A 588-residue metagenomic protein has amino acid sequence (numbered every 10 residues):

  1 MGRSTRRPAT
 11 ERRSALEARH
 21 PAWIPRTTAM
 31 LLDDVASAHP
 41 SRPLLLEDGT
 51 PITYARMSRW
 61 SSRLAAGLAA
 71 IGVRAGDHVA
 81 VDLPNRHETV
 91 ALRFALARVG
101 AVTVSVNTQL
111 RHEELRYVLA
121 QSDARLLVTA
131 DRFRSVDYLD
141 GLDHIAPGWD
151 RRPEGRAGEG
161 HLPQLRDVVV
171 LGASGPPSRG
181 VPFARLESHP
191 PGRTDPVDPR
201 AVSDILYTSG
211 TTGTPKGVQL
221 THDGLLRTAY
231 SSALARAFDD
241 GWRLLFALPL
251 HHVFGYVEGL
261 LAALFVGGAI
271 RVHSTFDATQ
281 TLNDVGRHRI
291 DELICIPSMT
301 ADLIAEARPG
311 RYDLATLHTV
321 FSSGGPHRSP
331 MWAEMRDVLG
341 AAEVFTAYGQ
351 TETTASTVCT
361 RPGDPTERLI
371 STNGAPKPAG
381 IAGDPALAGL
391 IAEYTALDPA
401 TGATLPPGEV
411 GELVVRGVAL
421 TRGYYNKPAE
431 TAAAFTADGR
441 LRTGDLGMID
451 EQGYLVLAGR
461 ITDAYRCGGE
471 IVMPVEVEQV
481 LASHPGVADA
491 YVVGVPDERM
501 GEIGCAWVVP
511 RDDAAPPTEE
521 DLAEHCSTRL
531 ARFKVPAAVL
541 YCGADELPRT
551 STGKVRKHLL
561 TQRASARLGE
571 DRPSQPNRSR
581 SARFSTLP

Functional and structural regions predicted by a protein language model:
T10, F133-P199: ANL superfamily adenylate-forming
P21-P25, A29, S41-R86, V90-F94 (+4 more regions): Conserved AMP-binding/adenylate-forming core of the ANL superfamily
P25, P40-S41, H161-L162, G175 (+3 more regions): Conserved pre-ATP/AMP-binding loop-to-beta segment of ANL
T53-A55, P196, S203-R227: Conserved AMP-binding A3 loop
L110-Y117, L127-T129, L293, G417 (+6 more regions): AMP-binding/adenylate-forming catalytic core of the ANL superfamily
R166, A531-T552, S574-L587: AMP-binding/adenylate-forming catalytic domain of the ANL superfamily
L226-R243, H251-E292, E306-A307: Conserved AMP-binding/adenylation subdomain of ANL enzymes
I290-I294, I304-P378, E393: Gly/Ser/Thr-rich phosphate-binding loop
